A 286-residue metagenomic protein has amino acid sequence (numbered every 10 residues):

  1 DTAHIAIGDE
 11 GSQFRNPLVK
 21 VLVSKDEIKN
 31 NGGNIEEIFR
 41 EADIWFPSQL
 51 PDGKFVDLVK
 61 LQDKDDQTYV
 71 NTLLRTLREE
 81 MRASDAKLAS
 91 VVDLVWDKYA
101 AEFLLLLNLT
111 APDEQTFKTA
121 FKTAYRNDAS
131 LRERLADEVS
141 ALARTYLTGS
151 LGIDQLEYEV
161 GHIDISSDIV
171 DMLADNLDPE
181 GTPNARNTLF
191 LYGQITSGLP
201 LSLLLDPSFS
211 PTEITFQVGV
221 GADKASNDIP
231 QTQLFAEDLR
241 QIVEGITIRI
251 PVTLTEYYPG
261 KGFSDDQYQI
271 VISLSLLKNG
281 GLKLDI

Functional and structural regions predicted by a protein language model:
D1-I286: Extracellular/secretory-pathway and virion-surface proteins
